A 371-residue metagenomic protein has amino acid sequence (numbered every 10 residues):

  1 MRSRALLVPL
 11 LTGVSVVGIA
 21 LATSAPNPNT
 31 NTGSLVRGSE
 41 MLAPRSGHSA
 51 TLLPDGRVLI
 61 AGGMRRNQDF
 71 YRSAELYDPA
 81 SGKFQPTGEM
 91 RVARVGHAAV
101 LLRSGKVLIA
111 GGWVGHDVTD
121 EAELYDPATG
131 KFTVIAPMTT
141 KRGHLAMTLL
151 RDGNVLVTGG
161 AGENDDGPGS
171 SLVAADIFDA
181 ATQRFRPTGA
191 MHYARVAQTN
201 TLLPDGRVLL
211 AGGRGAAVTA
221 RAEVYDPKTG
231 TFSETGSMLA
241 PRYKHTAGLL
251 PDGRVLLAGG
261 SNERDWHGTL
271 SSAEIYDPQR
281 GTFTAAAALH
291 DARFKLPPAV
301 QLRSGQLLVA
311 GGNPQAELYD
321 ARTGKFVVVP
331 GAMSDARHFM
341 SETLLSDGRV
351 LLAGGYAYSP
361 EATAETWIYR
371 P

Functional and structural regions predicted by a protein language model:
M1-L10: Bacterial N-terminal signal peptides that target proteins for export
P9-G18: Bacterial N-terminal signal peptides
G18-P371: Kelch-like beta-propeller repeat domains
